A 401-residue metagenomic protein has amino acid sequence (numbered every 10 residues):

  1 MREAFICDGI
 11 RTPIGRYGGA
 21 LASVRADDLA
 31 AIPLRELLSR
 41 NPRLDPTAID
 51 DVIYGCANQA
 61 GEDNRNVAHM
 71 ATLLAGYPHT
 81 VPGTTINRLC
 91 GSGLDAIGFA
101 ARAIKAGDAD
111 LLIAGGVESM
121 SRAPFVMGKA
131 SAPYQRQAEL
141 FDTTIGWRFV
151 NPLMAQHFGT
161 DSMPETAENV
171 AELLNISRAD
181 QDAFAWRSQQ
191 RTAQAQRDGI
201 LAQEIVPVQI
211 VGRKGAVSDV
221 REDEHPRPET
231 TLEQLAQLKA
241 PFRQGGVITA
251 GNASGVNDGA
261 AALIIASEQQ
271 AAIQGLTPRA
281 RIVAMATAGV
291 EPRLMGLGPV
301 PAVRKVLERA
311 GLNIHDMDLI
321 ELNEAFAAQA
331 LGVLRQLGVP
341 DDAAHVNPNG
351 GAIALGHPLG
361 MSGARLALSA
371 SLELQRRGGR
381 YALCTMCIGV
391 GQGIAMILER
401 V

Functional and structural regions predicted by a protein language model:
M1-A26, I145, E172, T231-L297 (+6 more regions): Condensing-enzyme catalytic core mediating Claisen C-C bond formation in acyl metabolism
R11-T12, A22-S23, D27-I32, R43 (+4 more regions): N-terminal extracellular/periplasmic Venus flytrap/periplasmic-binding protein-like
A22-L112, G116-Q135, I205-R221, R293 (+1 more regions): Conserved beta-ketoacyl condensing-enzyme motif
V24, C56-D110, T144-W147, H157-S162 (+3 more regions): Conserved catalytic cysteine-centered active-site region of acyl-thioester-dependent Claisen-condensing enzymes
D27-N41, V67-A71, A96-F99, M163-V170 (+5 more regions): Short, well-ordered amphipathic alpha-helical segments that serve as non-catalytic structural scaffolds within diverse
I86-E118, A171-I200, A262-Q269, G332-R335 (+2 more regions): Active-site-proximal alpha-helical scaffold in enzymes
L111-N169: Flexible glycine-/small-residue-enriched beta->alpha junction loops that bind anionic phosphate/pyrophosphate groups
